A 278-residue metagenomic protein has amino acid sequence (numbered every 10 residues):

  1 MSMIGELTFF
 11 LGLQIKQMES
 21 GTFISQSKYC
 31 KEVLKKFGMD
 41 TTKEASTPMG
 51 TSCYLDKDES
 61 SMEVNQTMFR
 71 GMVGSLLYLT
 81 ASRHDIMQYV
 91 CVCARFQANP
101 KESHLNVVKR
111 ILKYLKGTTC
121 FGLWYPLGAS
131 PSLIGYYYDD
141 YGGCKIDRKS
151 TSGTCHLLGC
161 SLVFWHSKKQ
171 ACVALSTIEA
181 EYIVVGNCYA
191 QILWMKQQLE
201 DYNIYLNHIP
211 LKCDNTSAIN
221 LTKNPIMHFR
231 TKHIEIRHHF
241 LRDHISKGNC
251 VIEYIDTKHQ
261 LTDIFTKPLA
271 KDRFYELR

Functional and structural regions predicted by a protein language model:
I4-G122, D256, I264-T266: C-terminal reverse transcriptase regions that engage the nucleic-acid substrate
E6-L11, S20, T51, T119 (+6 more regions): Core residues of folded domains in eukaryotic genome-function proteins
F9, S132, L162, K168-R278: RNase H-like nuclease module associated with reverse transcription
L13, Q26-S27, L127, Y136-D139 (+4 more regions): Residues immediately flanking
M68-M87, D140-G143, T151, I178-W194: Conserved pre-motif C helix in the palm subdomain of viral-like polymerases
S75, T119-F121, D140-G143, Q170-A171 (+2 more regions): Eukaryotic intrinsically disordered and solvent-exposed regulatory patches
L76, Y136-I178: RNase H-like nuclease fold core
Y114-Y137, I204: Structured nucleic-acid-interacting core domains from mobile-element enzymes and related host factors, especially RNase
